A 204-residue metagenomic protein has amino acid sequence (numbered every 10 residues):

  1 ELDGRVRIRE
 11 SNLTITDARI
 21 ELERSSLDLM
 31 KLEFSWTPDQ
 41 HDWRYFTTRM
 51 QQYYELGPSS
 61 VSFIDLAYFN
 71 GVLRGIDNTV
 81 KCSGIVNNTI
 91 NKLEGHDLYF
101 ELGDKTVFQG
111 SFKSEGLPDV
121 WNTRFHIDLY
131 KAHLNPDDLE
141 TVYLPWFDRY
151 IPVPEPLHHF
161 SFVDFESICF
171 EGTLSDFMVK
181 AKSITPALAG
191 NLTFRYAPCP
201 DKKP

Functional and structural regions predicted by a protein language model:
E1-K105, V120-P204: Extended amphipathic, helix-rich lipid-handling scaffolds
S111-K113: Conserved two-metal-ion catalytic palm core of "right-hand" nucleic acid polymerases, unifying RNA-dependent RNA
